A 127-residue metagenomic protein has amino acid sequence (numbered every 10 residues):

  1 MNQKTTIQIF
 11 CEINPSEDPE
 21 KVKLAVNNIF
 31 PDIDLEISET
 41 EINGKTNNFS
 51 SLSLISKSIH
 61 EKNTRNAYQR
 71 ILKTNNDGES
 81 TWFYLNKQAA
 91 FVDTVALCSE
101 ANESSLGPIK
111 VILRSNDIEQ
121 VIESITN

Functional and structural regions predicted by a protein language model:
M1-E36: Long, hydrophobic N-terminal alpha-helical segment
I7-I13, T81-F83, G107-L113: Short, structured motif recognition centered on aromatic/hydrophobic residues
F10-D18, Q88, R114-I118: Short, surface-exposed ligand-recognition loops at beta-strand->loop->(often short) alpha-helix junctions that present
N28-I33, N63, A101-S105: A common structural junction motif
I37-L54: Short, charge-patterned binding micro-sites
F49-Y68: Short, structured active-site "lid" loops
K62-L97: Mid-chain, well-packed structural core segment of small domains
T94-N127: Glycine-rich, aromatic-bearing surface loops/beta-hairpins
